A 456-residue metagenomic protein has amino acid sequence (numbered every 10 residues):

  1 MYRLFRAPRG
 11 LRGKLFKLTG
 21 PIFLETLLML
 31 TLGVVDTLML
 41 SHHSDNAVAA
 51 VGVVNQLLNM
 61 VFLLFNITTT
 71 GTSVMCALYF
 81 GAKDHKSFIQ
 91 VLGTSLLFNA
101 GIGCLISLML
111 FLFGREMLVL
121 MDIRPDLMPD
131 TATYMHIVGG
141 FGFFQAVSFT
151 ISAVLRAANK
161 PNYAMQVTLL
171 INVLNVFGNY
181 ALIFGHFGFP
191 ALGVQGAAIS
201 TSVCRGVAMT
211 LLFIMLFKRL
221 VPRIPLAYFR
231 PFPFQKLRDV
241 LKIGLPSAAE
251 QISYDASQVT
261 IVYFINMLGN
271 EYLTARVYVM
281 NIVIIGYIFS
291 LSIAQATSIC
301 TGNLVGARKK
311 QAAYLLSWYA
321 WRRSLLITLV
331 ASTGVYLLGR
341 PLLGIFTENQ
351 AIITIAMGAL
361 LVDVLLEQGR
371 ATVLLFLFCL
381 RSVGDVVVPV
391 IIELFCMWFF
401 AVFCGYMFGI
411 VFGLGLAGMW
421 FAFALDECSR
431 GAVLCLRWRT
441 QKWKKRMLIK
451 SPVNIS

Functional and structural regions predicted by a protein language model:
M1-I22, C76-F143, F189-L245, T301-L366 (+1 more regions): Short alpha-helical transmembrane segments in multi-pass integral membrane proteins
K17-D36, I137, S148, I171 (+5 more regions): Transmembrane helical elements of multi-pass membrane transporters/channels
I22, T26, T37-L38, V74 (+15 more regions): Transmembrane alpha-helix boundary and packing residues in multipass membrane permease domains and related
M29, G33-D36, L40, F62-T69 (+19 more regions): Alpha-helical transmembrane segments and their lipid-water interface positions in multi-pass membrane proteins
L30-A49, L118-P125, G178-L192, I252-I285 (+3 more regions): Helix-terminus/linker motif at the lipid-water interface of multi-pass membrane proteins
D45-Q56, M135, A198, N270-I285 (+2 more regions): Small-residue hotspots at the loop-to-helix junctions and early N-terminal turns of transmembrane alpha-helices
V48-L108, Q145-A164, V262, R276-G339 (+2 more regions): Small-residue-rich hydrophobic transmembrane alpha-helices
T69, V138-A157, A164-N175, A197-T210 (+5 more regions): Short runs within selected transmembrane alpha-helices of multi-pass transporters and secretion channels
